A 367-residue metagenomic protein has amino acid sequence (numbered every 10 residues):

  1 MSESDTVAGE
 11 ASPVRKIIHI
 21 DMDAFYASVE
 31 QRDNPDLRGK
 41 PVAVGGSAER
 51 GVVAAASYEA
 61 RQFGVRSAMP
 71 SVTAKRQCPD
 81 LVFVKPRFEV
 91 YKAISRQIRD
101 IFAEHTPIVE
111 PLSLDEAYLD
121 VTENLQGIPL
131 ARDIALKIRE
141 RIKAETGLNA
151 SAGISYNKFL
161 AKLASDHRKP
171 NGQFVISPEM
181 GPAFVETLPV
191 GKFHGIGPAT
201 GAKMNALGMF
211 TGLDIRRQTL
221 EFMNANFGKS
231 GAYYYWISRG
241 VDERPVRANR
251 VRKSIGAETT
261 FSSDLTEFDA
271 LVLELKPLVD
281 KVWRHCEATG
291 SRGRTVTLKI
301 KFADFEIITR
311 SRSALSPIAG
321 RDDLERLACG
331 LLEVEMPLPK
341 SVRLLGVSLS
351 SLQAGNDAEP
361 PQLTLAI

Functional and structural regions predicted by a protein language model:
M1-N226, A232, L349, Q353-D357 (+1 more regions): Gly/Gly-Pro- and Ser/Thr-rich, intrinsically disordered tail segments characteristic of DNA damage-repair and tolerance
E10-S12, H19, K192, T200-V342 (+1 more regions): DNA-contacting surface of Y-family translesion DNA polymerases
L112-E116, S155-K158, S291-T295, K340-L344: Short Gly/Ser/Thr- and Asp/Glu-enriched loop/turn motifs at secondary-structure junctions
N149-S151, T297, L344-G346: Residues at or immediately flanking beta-strands
